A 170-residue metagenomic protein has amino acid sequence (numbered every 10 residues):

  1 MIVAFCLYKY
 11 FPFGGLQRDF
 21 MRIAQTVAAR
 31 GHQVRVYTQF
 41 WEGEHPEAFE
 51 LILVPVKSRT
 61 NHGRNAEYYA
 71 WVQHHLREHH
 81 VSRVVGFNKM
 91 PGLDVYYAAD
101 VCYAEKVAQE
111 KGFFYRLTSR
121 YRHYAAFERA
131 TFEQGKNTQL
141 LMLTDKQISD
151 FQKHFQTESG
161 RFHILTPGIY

Functional and structural regions predicted by a protein language model:
L7-F13, T26-G63, H75, Q147: N-terminal strand-loop element at the rim of the active site of nucleotide-sugar-dependent glycosyltransferases
G15-I23: Conserved alpha-helical elements of sugar-nucleotide-dependent glycosyltransferases
T38-G43, V84-M90: Short, polar loop motifs at secondary-structure junctions
S58-V84, Y121-A130: An amphipathic, basic-hydrophobic alpha-helix
L76, V107-T118, R129-K136, Q156: A conserved, positively charged/aromatic
V85-G86, M90-Y121, L141, H163: Active-site proximal beta-strand in glycosyltransferases
R120-L141, I148, G160, I164: Membrane-proximal helix-turn-helix segments that form the acceptor-binding/catalytic region of lipid-linked
K146, G168: Carbohydrate-associated surface elements
